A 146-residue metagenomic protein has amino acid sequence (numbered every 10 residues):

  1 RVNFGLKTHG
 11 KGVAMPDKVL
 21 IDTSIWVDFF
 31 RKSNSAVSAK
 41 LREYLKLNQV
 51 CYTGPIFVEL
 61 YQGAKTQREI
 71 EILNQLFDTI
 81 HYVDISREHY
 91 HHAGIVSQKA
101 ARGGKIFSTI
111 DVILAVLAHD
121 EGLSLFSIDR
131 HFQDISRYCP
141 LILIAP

Functional and structural regions predicted by a protein language model:
R1-A14, A36, H81-R130: Active-site neighborhoods of divalent-metal-dependent phosphate/nucleic-acid chemistry enzymes
R1-Y52, Q62-Q75: Short, well-structured N-terminal submotif of metal-dependent ribonuclease cores
D22, T53, F107-S108, D129 (+1 more regions): Histidine- and aromatic-rich ligand-binding microenvironments
D22-T23, L60, A93, A118: Generic structural signal for small/hydrophobic residues in well-ordered secondary structure, especially within
I25, I56-E59, H89, H131: Short, well-ordered alpha-helical scaffold segment located in the soluble/lumenal catalytic or ligand-binding core
S38, T53, F57, I70-L73 (+2 more regions): A general structural signal for well-ordered alpha-helical segments in protein cores
C51, V83, I142-I144: General small-molecule cofactor/ligand-binding pocket signal
Q133-Y138: Short loop/helix-cap segments at secondary-structure boundaries that form the rim of catalytic
